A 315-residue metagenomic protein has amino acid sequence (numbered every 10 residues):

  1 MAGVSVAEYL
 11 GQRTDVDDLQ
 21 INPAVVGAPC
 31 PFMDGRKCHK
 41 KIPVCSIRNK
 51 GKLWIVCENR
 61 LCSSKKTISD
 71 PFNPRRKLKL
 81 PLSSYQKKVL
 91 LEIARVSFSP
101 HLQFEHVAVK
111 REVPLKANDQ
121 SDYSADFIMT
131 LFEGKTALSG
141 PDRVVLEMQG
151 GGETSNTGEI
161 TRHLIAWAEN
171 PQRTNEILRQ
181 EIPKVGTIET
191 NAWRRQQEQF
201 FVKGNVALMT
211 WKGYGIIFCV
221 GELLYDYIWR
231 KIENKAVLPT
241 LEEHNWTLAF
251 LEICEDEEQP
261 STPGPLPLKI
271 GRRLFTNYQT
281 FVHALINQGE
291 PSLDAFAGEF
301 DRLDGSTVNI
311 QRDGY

Functional and structural regions predicted by a protein language model:
M1-A117, A284-Y315: Nuclease-adjacent, charged terminal/linker segments that flank catalytic cores
M1-G35, A168-Y315: Non-catalytic C-terminal interaction segments of nucleic acid-processing enzymes
E112-P114, Q120-L131, R143-Q149: Short acidic loop-to-beta-strand element that houses the catalytic metal-binding Asp/Glu of nuclease active sites
G134-P141: Short, solvent-exposed loop/turn segments that connect beta-strands within catalytic domains and beta-strand-rich
T136, E153-N156, Y225-Y227: Eukaryotic short linear interaction motifs
P141, N156-E159, I228-K231: A short secondary-structure junction signal
P141-D142, G213: A general structural motif
M148-E169, G186: Short beta-strand-loop-alpha-helix junction that forms the active-site gateway of nucleic-acid-processing nucleases
